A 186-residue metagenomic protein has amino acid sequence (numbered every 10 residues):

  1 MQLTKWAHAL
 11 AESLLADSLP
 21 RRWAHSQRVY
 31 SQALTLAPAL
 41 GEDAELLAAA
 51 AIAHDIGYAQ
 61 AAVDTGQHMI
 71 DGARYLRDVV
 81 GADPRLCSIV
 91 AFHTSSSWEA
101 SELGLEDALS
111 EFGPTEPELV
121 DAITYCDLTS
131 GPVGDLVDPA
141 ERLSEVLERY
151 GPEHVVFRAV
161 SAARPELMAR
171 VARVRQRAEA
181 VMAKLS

Functional and structural regions predicted by a protein language model:
M1-K5, L14-E42, A53, V79-A82 (+1 more regions): Divalent metal-dependent phosphate-bond-processing catalytic cores, especially two-metal-ion Mg2+/Mn2+ enzymes that act
A11, I89-V90, I123: A generic structural signal for nonpolar/aromatic side chains embedded in well-ordered alpha-helices
A44-L76, C87-S97: His-Asp-centered metal-binding catalytic motifs of divalent-metal-dependent phosphohydrolases/nucleases
